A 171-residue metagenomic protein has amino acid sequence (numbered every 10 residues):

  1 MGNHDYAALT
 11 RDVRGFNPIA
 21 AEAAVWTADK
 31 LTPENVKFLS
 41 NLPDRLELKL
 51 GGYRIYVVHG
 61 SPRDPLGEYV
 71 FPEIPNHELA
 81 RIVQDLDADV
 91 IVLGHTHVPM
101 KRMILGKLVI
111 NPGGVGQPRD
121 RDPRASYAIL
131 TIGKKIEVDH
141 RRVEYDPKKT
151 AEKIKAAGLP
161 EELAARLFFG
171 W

Functional and structural regions predicted by a protein language model:
M1-L48, Y53-V57, Y69-V90: Active-site neighborhood of divalent metal-dependent phosphoester bond hydrolases
G2, L39, H59, H95 (+3 more regions): Divalent metal-coordination and catalytic microenvironments
H4-L9, R63-D64, V90-M103, Q117-D122: Active-site environment of divalent metal-dependent phosphoester hydrolases
T10-D12, G67-Y69, M103-I104, A151-K153: Short, well-ordered secondary-structure micro-motifs
P43-E47, V98-P99, Y127: Short, acidic/polar N-cap/turn motifs at the starts of alpha helices
Y53, G60-P62, T96-H97, G114-V115 (+1 more regions): Histidine- and/or cysteine-centered catalytic micro-motif in compact active-site loops
P65, Y69-V70, L79-V83, P99-P118: Metallo-beta-lactamase
V90, R102-W171: Acidic, His/Gly-rich catalytic cores of divalent-metal-dependent hydrolytic chemistry
